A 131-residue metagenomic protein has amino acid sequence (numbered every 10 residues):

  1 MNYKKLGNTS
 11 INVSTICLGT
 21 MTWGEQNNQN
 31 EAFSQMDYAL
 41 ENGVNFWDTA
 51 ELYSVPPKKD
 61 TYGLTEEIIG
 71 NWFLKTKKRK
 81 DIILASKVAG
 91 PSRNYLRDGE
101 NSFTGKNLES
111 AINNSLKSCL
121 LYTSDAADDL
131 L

Functional and structural regions predicted by a protein language model:
M1-I83: N-terminal binding-site loop/beta-alpha segment at the start of enzyme catalytic domains that lines or forms
M21-Q29, L96-K106: Active-site mouth loops of central-metabolism enzymes
N28-A39, T104-K117: Short, acidic/polar
Y53-P57, S92-R97: A short acidic, helix-capping loop that chelates divalent metal ions and anchors anionic groups
T76-K78, S118-L121: A structural motif corresponding to the C-terminal end of an alpha-helix and its immediate exit/capping segment
A85-R93: Substrate-binding cleft and catalytic face of glycoside hydrolase catalytic domains, especially the flexible beta-alpha
Y122-L131: Single conserved hydrophobic/aromatic residue that forms the stacking wall/gate of nucleotide- or nucleobase-binding
